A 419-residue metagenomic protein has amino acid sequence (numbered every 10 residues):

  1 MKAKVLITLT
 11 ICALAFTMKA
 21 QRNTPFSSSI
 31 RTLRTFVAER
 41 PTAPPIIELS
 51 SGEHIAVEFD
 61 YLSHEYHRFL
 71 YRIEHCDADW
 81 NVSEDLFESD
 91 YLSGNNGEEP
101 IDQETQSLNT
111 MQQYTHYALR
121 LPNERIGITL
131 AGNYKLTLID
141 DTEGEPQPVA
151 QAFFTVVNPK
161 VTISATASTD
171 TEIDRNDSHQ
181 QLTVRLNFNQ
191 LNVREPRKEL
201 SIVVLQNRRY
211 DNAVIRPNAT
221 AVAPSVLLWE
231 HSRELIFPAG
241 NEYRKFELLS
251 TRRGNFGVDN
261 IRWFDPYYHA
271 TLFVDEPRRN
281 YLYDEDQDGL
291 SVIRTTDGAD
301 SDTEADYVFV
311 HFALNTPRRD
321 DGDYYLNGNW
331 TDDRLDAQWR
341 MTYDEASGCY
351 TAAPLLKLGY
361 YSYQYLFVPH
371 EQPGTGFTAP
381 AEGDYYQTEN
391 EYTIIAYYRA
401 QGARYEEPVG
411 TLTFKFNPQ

Functional and structural regions predicted by a protein language model:
M1-N23: Bacterial Sec-dependent N-terminal signal peptides
P25-S27, V156-H179, Y385-V409: Low-complexity, Pro/Ser/Thr- and charge-rich linker/hinge segments at domain boundaries
S28-D77, R175-F188, D297-F312: Contiguous beta-strand segments within globular domains
A78-W80, I126, D140-V149, R209-Y210 (+2 more regions): Short acidic/polar inter-strand loop motif in beta-rich domains
L92-Y117, Y210-P217, H311-L358, H370-R399: Aromatic-rich carbohydrate-binding modules that target alpha-glucans
M111-D141: Ligand-binding face of N-terminal immunoglobulin V-set domains in extracellular IgSF glycoproteins
P196-Y281: Long, internal scaffold/assembly segments composed of regular secondary structure
A270-D320, P408-Q419: Basic K/R-rich, polyanion-interacting modules in nucleoproteins and related proteins
